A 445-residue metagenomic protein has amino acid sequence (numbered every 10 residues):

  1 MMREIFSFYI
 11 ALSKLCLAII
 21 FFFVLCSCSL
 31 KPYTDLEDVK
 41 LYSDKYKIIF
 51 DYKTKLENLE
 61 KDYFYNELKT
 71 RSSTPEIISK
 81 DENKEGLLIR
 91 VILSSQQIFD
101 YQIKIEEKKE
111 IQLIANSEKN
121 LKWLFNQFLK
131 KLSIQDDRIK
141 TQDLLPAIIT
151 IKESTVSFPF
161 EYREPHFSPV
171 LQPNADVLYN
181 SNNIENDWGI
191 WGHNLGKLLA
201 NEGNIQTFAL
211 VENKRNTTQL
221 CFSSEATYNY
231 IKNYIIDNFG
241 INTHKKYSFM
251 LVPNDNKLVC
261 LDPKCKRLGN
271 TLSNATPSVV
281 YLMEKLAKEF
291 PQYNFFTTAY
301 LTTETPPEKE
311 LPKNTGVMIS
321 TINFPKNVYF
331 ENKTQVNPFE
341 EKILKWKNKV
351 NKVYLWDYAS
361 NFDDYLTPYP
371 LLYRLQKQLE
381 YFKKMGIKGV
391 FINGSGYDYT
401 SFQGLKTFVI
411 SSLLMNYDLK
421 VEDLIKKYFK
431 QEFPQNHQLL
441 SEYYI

Functional and structural regions predicted by a protein language model:
M1-F6, D51, G240, G269-T276 (+1 more regions): Substrate-binding groove of N-acetylhexosamine-processing glycoside hydrolases
E4-C16: Bacterial N-terminal signal peptides that target proteins for export
C16-L25: Bacterial N-terminal signal peptides
P32-D35, K47-D51, E60, E67 (+7 more regions): Feature activates predominantly on carbohydrate-active enzymes
V39-Y46: Immediate post-signal peptide segment of exported/extracytoplasmic ligand-binding proteins
L56-K80: N-terminal segment of the mature soluble domain
P75-F99: Short, well-ordered secondary-structure micro-motifs within conserved domains or adaptor modules
